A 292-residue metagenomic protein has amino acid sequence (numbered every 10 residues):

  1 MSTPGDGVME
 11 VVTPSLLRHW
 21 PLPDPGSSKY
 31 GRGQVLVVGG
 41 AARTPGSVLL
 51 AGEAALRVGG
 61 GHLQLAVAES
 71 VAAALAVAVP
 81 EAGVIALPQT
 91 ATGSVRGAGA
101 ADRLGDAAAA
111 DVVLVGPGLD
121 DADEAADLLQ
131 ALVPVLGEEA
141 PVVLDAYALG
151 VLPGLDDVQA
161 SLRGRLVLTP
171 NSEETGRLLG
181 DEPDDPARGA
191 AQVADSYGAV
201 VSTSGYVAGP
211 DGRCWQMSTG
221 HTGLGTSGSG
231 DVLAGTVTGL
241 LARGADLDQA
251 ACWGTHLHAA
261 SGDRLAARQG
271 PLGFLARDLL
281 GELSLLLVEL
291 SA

Functional and structural regions predicted by a protein language model:
M1-P141, G150-G164, S172, G176-A292: Small-residue (G/A/S/T)-rich helix-start motifs and N-terminal tracts that mark the onset
V167: A phosphate-binding glycine/aspartate-rich beta-alpha loop in the early core of alpha/beta enzymes
